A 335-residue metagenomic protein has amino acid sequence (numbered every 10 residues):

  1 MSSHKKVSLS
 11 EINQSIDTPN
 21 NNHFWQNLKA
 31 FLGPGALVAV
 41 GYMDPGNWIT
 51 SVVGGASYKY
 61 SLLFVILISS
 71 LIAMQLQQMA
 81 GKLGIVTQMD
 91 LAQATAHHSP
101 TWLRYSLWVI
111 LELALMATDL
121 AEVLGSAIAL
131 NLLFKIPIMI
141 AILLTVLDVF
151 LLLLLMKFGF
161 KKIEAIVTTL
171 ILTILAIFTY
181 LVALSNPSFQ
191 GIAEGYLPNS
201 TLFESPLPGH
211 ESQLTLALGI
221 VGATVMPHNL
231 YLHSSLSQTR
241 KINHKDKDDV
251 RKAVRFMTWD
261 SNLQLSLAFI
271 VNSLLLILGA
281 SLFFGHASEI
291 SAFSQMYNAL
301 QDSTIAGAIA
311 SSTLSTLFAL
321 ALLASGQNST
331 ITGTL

Functional and structural regions predicted by a protein language model:
M1-G46, T101-W102, L216, K252-F256 (+1 more regions): Membrane-interface "cap" regions at the ends of multi-pass membrane proteins
S10-I16, T50-G55, Q78-L103, I128 (+2 more regions): Flexible loop linkers connecting adjacent transmembrane helices in multi-pass alpha-helical membrane transporters
Q26, V53-Q78, A92, A96 (+2 more regions): Extracellular loop-to-transmembrane helix junctions
Q26-A36, P100-L113, P208-V221, F269-I277 (+1 more regions): Select transmembrane alpha-helical segments in multipass membrane proteins
V38, V65-H98, L107-L113, N328: Juxtamembrane transmembrane-helix boundary signature
I72-V86, S237-D248, S266-Y297: Extracellular/periplasmic helix-exit of transmembrane alpha-helices
W108-V109, L133-M156, L172-T173, I177: Transmembrane alpha-helical segments of multi-pass small-molecule transport proteins
V149, I171-S205, L214-A217, A223-S235: Hydrophobic alpha-helical segments and their helix-loop junctions in multi-pass secondary transporters
